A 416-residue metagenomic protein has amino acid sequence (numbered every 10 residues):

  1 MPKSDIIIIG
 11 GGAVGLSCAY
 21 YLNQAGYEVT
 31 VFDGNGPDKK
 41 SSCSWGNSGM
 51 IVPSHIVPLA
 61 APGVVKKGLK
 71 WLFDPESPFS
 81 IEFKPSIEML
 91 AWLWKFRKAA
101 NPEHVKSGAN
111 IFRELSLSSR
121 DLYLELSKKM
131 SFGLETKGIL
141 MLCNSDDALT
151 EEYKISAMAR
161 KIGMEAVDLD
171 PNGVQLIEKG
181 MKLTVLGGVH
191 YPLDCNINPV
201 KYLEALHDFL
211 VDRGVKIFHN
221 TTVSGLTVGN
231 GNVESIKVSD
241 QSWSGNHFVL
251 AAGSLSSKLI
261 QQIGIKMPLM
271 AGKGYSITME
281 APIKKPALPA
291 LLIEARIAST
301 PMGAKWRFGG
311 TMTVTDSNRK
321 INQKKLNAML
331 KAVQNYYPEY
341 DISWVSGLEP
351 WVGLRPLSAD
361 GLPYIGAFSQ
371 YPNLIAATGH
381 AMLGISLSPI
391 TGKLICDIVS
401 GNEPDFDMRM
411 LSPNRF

Functional and structural regions predicted by a protein language model:
S4, V14, D168, L362-F416: C-terminal lid/capping helical subdomain adjacent to the catalytic/cofactor pocket in oxidative enzymes
S4-V31: N-terminal Rossmann-like FAD-binding beta1-loop-alpha1 element of flavoenzymes
Q24-W45: Glycine-rich FAD pyrophosphate-binding loop
G46-D170: Dinucleotide-binding Rossmann-like beta1-alpha1 core, especially the glycine-rich loop that anchors the ADP
N47-M50, H55-K98, V223-E234, Q241-P372: Active-site substrate-recognition segment that forms the wall of the catalytic cavity or substrate channel
S107-R120, M141-E151, L176, V189-D208 (+2 more regions): Short beta-strand to alpha-helix junction loop
T150-K161, M181-N246: Helical element adjacent to the flavin cofactor pocket in flavoenzyme catalytic cores
